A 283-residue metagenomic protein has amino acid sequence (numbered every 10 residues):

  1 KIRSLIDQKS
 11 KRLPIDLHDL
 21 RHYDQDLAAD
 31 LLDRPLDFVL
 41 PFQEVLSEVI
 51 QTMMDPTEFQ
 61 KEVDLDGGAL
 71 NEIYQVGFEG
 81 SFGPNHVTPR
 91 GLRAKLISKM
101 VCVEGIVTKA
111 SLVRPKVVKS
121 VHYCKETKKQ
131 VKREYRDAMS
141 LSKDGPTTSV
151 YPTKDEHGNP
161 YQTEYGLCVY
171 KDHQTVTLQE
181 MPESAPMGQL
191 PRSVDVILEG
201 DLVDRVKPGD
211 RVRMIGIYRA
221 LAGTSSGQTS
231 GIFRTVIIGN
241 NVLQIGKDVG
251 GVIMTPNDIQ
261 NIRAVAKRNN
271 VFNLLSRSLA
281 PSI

Functional and structural regions predicted by a protein language model:
K1-D210, I215, A220-G227, G231 (+1 more regions): Long, low-complexity, serine/threonine- and charged-residue-rich intrinsically disordered N-terminal tails that act as
N71, N85, N159, N240-N241 (+3 more regions): Detector for Asparagine
P89-R93, V249, P256-I283: Dynamic helix-loop-helix/coil hinge segments at AAA+ ATPase domain boundaries and subdomain interfaces
R211-K267: Interdomain "pre-motor" coupling segment immediately N-terminal to P-loop NTPase/helicase cores
